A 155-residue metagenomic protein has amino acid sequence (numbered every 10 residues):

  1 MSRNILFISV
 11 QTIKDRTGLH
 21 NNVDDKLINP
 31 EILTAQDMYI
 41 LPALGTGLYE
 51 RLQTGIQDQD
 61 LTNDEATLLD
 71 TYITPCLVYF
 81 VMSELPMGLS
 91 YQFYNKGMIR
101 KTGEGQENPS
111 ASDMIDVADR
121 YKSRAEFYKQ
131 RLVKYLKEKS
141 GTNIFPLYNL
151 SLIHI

Functional and structural regions predicted by a protein language model:
M1-T74, G88-K96, R100-I153: Conserved short "hinge" loops at termini or chain/domain junctions
L77: Catalytic-loop motifs flanking and including active-site residues across diverse enzymes
E84-L85: Ordered, amphipathic secondary-structure segments that act as subunit-interaction surfaces in large macromolecular
